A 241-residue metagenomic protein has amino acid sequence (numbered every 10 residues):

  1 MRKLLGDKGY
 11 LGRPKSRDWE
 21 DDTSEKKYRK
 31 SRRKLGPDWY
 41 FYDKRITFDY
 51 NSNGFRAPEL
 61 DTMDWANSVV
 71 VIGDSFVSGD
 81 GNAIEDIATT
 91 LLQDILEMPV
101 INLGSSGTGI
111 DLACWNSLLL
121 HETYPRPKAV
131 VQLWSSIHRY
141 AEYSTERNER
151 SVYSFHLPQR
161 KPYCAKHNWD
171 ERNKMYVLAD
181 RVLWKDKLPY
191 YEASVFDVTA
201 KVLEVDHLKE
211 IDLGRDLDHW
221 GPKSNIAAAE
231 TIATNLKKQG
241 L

Functional and structural regions predicted by a protein language model:
M1-V70, T123, K128, W134-K166 (+6 more regions): N-terminal secretory targeting modules
D49-D111, N116-T123: Serine-esterase "nucleophile elbow" of acetyl-processing enzymes
S75-D80, S105, P158-M175, G214-L217: Surface-exposed cleft-lining segments at the edges of enzyme active sites
F76-S78, S106-G109, S135-R139, F196-A200 (+2 more regions): Short, solvent-exposed loop/turn segments at secondary-structure junctions
Q93, K201-P222, A228-A229: Extended hydrophobic/aromatic segments used for targeting, binding, or gating
M98-G104, A129-L133, P189-V195: A structural signal for short, well-ordered beta-strand segments and their strand-loop junctions that often border
I110, C114-S117, P222-A233, K237: Short, amphipathic alpha-helical "lid/cap" segments that border enzyme active or binding sites
R172-W184: A short, acidic, amphipathic alpha-helical segment used as a generic capping/interface helix at domain edges
